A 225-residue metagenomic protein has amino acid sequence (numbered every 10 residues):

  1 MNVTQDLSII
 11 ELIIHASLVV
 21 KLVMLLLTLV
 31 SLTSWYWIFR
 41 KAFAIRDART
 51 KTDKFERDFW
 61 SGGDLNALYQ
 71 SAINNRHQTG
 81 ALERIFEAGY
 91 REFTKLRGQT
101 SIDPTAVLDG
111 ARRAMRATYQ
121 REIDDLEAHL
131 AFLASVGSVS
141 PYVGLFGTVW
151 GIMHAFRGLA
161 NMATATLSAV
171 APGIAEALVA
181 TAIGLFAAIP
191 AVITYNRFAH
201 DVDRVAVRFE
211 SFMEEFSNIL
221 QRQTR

Functional and structural regions predicted by a protein language model:
M1-R57: Hydrophobic membrane-targeting segments
I14, L18, M24, A128-S138 (+2 more regions): Internal alpha-helical transmembrane segments of multi-pass membrane proteins, especially GPCRs
M24-S34, I85, S138, T148-G151: Hydrophobic alpha-helical transmembrane segments of multi-pass integral membrane proteins
Y36-D47, F186-D201: Alpha-helical transmembrane segments of multi-pass membrane proteins
T50-V143, H154-T166, I193-R225: Predominantly long cytosolic amphipathic alpha-helical stalk/bundle segments
S138, L145-I152, T181, L185-I189 (+1 more regions): Hydrophobic positions within alpha-helical transmembrane segments of bacterial inner-membrane proteins
A163, S168-A177: Hydrophobic alpha-helical transmembrane segments and adjacent short intramembrane/lumenal linkers of inner/organellar
